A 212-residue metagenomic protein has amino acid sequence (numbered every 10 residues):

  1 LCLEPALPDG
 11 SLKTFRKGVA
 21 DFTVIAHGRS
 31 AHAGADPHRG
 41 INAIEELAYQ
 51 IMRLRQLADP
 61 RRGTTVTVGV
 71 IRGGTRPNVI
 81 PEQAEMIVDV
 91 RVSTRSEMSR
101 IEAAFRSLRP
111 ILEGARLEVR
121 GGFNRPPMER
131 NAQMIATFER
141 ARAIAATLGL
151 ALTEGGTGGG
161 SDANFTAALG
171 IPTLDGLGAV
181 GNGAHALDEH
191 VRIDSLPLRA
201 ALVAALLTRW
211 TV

Functional and structural regions predicted by a protein language model:
P5-G10, T14-F15, A20-V212: Metal-dependent amide/peptide-bond hydrolase catalytic core, centered on the "pita-bread" metallohydrolase fold
